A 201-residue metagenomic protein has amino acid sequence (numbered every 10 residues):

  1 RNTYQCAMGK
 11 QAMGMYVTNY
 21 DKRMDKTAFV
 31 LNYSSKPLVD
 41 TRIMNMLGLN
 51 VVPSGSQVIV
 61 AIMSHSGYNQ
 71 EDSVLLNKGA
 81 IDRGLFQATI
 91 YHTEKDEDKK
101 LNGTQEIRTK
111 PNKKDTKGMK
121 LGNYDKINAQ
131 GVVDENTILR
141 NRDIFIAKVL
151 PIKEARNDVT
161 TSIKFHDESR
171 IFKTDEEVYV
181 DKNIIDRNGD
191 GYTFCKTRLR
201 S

Functional and structural regions predicted by a protein language model:
R1-S201: Conduit-forming functional cores of very large proteins
